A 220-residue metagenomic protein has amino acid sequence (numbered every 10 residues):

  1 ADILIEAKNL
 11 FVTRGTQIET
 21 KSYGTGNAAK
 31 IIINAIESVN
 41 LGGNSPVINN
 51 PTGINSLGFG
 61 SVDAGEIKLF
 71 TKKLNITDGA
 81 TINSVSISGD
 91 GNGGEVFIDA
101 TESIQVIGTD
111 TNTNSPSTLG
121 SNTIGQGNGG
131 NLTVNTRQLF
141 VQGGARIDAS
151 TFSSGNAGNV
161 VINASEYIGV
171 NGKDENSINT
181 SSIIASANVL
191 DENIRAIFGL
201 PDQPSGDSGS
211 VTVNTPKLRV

Functional and structural regions predicted by a protein language model:
A1-D2, K8-E66, K72-N131, R137-S210 (+1 more regions): Acidic/polar low-complexity surface segments
